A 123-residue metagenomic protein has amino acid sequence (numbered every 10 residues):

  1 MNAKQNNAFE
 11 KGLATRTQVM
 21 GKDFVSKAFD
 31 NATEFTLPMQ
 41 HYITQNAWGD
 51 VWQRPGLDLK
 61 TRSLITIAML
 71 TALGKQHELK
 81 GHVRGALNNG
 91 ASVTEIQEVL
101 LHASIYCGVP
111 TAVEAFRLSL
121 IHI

Functional and structural regions predicted by a protein language model:
M1-G56: Mobile cap/lid helix-loop segments that border enzyme active or cofactor-binding sites and regulate substrate access
I43-A47, L64-T71, V99-S104: Short alpha-helical scaffolding segments that buttress acidic/His motifs in well-ordered protein cores
V51-G56, H77, N88, V113: Flexible "arm" and connector segments at domain edges
P55-K60, G90-E95: Structural motif
A72-T94: Mid-chain, well-packed structural core segment of small domains
H102-R117: C-terminal binding/interaction regions
I121-I123: Conserved small/polar residues in nucleotide/adenosyl-binding loops
